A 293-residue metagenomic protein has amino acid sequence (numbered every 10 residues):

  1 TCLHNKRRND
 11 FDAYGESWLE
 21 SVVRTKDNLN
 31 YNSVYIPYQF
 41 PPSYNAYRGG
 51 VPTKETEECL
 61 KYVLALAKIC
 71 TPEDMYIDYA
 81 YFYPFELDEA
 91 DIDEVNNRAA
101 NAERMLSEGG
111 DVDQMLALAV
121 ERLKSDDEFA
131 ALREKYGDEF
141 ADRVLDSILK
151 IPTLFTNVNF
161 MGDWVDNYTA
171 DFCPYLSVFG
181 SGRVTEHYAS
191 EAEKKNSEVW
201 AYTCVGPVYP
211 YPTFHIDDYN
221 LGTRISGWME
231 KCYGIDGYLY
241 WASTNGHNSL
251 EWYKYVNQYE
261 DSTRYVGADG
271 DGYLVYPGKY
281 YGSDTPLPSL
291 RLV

Functional and structural regions predicted by a protein language model:
T1-T169, P207, H247: Aromatic-lined carbohydrate-binding surfaces of glycoside hydrolases
Q39, S177, S243: Flexible loop residues that form catalytic and substrate-binding hotspots at small-molecule/glycan-binding clefts
T156, Y175, Y202-C204, Y240-W241: Generic beta-sheet signal
W164, R183-A192: A short acidic, amphipathic alpha-helical/loop segment
D166-F172, K194-W200, G234-G237: Glycine-enriched alpha-helix->loop->beta-strand junction motifs that scaffold or abut catalytic
S177-V184, D217-T223: Short, glycine/acidic-rich beta->alpha junctions
K195-T223: Active-site clefts of carbohydrate-active enzymes
Y211, S226-V293: Aromatic- and carboxylate-lined catalytic core of secreted/periplasmic carbohydrate-active enzymes
